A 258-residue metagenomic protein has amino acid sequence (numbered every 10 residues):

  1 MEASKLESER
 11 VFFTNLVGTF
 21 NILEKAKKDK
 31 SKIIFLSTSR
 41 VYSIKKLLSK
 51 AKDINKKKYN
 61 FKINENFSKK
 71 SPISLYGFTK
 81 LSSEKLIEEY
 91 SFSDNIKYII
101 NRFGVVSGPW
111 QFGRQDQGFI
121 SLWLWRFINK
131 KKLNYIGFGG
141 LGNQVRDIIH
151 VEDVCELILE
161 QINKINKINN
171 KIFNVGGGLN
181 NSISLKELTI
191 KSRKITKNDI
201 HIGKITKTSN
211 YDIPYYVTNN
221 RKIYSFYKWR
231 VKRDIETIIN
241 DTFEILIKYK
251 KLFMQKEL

Functional and structural regions predicted by a protein language model:
M1-G104: N-terminal Rossmann-like NAD(P)+-binding domain of SDR-like oxidoreductases, especially those catalyzing
L6-E7, W110-Q115, D212-P214: Short, solvent-exposed loop/turn segments at secondary-structure boundaries
V11, G108, N180-N181: Glycine-/small-residue-rich active-site loops that bind phosphorylated ligands and cofactors
N15, K80, R102, W110 (+3 more regions): Short, cationic motifs built from Arg/Lys/His that form the positively charged side of catalytic pockets
I22, I87, W123, I223-Y224: Structural element of the ATP-grasp superfamily
S43-K45, W110, I183, D212: A short beta-to-alpha transition loop/helix N-cap that caps and shapes the active-site region
L47-F61, L75, K85-I162, T189-R193: NAD(P)-dependent short-chain dehydrogenase/reductase
I128-L258: C-terminal substrate-binding subdomain of Rossmann-fold SDR/epimerase-dehydratase oxidoreductases
